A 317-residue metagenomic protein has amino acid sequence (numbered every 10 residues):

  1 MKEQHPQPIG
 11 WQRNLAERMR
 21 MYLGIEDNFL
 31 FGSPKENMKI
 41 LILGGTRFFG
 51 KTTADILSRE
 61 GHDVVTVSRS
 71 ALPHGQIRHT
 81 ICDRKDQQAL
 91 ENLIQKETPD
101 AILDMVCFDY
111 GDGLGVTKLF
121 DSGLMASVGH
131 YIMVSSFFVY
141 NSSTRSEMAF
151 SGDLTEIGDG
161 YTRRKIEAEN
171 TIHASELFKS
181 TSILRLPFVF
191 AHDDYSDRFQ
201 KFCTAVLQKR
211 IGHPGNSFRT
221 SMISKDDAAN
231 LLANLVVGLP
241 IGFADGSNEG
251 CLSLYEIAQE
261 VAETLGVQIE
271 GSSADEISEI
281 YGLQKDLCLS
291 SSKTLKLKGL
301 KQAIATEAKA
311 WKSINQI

Functional and structural regions predicted by a protein language model:
M19, L300-I317: Amphipathic terminal alpha-helices
L41-E60: N-terminal Rossmann NAD(P)H-binding glycine-rich loop of SDR-like oxidoreductase domains
P73, T80-S122, M133, V139: NAD(P)H-binding glycine-rich loop region in Rossmannoid oxidoreductase-like domains and their noncatalytic homologs
K118-R164, A174-S175, T181-S182: Conserved Rossmann-fold NAD(P)-dependent oxidoreductase catalytic core, especially the SDR/UDP-sugar
S180-T220: NAD(P)-dependent short-chain dehydrogenase/reductase
C203-G212, F218-C251: Alpha-helical substrate-binding/gating segment
A228, L232, G246, I257 (+2 more regions): Non-catalytic, hydrophobic alpha-helical segments
L231-D286, N315-Q316: Mid/C-terminal beta-alpha module of Rossmann-like enzyme folds, strongest in SDR-family dehydrogenases/epimerases
